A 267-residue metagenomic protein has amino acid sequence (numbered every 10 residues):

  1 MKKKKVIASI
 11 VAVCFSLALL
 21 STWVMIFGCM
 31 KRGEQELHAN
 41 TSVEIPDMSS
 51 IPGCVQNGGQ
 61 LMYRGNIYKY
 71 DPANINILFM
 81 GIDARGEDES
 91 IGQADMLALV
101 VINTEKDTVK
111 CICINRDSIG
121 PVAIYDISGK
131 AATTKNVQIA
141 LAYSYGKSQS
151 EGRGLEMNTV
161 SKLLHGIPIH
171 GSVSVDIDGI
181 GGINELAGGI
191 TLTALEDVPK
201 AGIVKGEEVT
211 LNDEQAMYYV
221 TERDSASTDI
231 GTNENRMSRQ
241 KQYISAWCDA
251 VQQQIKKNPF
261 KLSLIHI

Functional and structural regions predicted by a protein language model:
M1-K5: Positively charged n-region of N-terminal signal peptides that target proteins for export
V6-I112, T221-D224: Entry/capping segment at the start of metal-dependent catalytic domains with acidic active-site entry clusters
P72-I75, G92-L97, K106-I114, L155 (+5 more regions): Extracytoplasmic
R85-E89, Q138-S150, H165-G171, A226-N235 (+1 more regions): Second-shell loop/turn segments in exported
K110-Y145, E196, G202-L211: Flexible, solvent-exposed short loops/turns enriched in glycine
A140-K205: Amphipathic, coiled-coil-like alpha-helical scaffolding segments used for oligomerization/assembly
D178-L262: Flexible, polar/acidic helix-loop-strand segments at domain edges
I265-I267: Conserved small/polar residues in nucleotide/adenosyl-binding loops
